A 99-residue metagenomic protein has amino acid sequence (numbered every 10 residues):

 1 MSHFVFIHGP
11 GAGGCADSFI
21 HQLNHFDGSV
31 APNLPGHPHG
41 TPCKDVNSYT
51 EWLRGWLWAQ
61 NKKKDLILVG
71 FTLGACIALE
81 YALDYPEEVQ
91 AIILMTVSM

Functional and structural regions predicted by a protein language model:
M1-H3, W58-A59, E87: Short, Lys/Arg-enriched, disordered terminal segments
M1-T41: Conserved HGGG/HGGXW glycine-rich cap/lid loop of the alpha/beta-hydrolase fold
G11, N47, S98: Flexible, active-site-proximal loop/turn residues at the rims of small-molecule/cofactor binding pockets and catalytic
H21-H25, N47-S48, Y85-P86: Glycine-rich, phosphate-binding/catalytic loops in enzymes
H39-T50: Catalytic nucleophile-loop/oxyanion-hole region of alpha/beta-hydrolase and closely related hydrolase-like folds
S48-L66: Conserved acidic catalytic loop of the alpha/beta-hydrolase fold
D65-M99: Conserved hydrolase catalytic core segment
